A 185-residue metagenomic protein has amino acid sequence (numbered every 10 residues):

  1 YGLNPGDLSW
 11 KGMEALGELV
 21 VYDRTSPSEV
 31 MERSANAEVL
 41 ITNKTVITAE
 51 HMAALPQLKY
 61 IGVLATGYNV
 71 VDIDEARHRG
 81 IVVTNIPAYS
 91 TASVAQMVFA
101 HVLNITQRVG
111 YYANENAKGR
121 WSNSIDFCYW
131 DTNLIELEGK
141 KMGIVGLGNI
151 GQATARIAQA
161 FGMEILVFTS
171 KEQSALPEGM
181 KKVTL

Functional and structural regions predicted by a protein language model:
Y1-A37: N-terminal glycine-/charge-rich "phosphate-binding" loop or analogous flexible N-terminal tail
A15, C128-L185: Rossmann-like dinucleotide/phosphate-binding beta-alpha-beta segment
V20-T25, T42-N43, R120-W130, E178-V183: Short gly/ser/thr-rich secondary-structure transition/capping motifs
S26-V30, V46-H51, T184: Short acidic active-site motifs
R33-V39, L55-K59: Short acidic/histidine-rich motifs immediately flanking catalytic phosphotransfer sites in two-component signaling
V46-K59, D72-E75: Rossmann-fold NAD(P) dinucleotide-binding segment
N69-I81: Rossmann-fold NAD(P)-binding glycine/threonine-rich loop
R79, P87-K141, S170: Phosphate-binding beta-alpha-beta segment of Rossmann-like dinucleotide-binding domains, i.e., the NAD(P)
